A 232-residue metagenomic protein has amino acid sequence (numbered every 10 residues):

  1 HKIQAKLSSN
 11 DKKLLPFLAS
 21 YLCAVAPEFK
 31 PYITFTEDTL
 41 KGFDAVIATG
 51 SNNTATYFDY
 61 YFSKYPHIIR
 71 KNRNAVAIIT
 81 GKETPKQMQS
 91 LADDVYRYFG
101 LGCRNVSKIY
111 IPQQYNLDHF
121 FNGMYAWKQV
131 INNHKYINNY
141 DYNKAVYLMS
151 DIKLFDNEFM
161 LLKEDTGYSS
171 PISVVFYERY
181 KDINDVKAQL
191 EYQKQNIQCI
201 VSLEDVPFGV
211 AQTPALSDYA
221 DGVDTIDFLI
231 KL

Functional and structural regions predicted by a protein language model:
H1-V25: Conserved small-residue-rich beta-alpha loop and adjacent elements that most often cradle the phosphate/pyrophosphate
S9-K12, K71-A75, Q212-L216: Short, acidic/turn-prone active-site loops that include or flank metal/cofactor- and phosphate-binding residues
N10, G50, E204: Residues that line or immediately flank small-molecule/substrate-binding pockets and catalytic motifs
K12-P16, P85, L117-D118: Loop/helix-junction capping segments adjacent to catalytic residues or to phosphate/diphosphate-binding pockets
F17-A24, Y57-Y61, N122-A126, P207-T213: Short, aromatic/basic amphipathic alpha-helical patches
A26-I109, Q113-Y115, A220-L232: Conserved NAD(P)+-binding/catalytic subdomain of aldehyde/semialdehyde dehydrogenases
Y98-L232: NAD(P)-dependent aldehyde/semialdehyde dehydrogenase
